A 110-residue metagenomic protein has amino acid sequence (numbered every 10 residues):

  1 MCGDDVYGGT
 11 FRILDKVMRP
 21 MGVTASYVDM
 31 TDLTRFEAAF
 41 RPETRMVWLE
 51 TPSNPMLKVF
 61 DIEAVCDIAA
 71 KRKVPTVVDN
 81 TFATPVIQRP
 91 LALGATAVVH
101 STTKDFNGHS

Functional and structural regions predicted by a protein language model:
M1-S110: Conserved PLP-enzyme active-site core in the AAT-like
